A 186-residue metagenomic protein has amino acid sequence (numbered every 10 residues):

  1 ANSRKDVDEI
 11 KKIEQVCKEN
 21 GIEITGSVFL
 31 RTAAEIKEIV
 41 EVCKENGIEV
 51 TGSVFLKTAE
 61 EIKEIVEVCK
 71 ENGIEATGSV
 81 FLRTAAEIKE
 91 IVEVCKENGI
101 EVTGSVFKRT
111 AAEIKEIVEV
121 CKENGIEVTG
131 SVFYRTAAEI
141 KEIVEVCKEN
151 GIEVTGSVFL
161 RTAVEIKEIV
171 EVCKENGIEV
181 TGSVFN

Functional and structural regions predicted by a protein language model:
A1-N2: Glycine-rich, proline-tolerant flexible connector loops at the mouths of alpha/beta enzymes
V16-E23, V28-E153, V158-N186: Thr-biased low-complexity repeat/linker tracts and other Thr-enriched repetitive architectures
